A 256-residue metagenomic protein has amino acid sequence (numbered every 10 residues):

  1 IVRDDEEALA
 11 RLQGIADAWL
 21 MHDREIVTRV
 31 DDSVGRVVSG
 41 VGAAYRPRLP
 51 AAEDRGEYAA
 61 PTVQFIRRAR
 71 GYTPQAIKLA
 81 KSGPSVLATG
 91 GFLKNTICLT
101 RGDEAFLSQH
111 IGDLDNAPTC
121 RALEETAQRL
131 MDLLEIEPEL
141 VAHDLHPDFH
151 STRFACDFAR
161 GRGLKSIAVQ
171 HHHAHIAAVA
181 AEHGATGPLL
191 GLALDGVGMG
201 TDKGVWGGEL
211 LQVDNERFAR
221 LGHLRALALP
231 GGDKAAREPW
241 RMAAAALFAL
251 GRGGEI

Functional and structural regions predicted by a protein language model:
I1-V41, R46-I256: Short acidic/glycine-rich loops and adjacent helix/strand connectors that line catalytic pockets where negatively
